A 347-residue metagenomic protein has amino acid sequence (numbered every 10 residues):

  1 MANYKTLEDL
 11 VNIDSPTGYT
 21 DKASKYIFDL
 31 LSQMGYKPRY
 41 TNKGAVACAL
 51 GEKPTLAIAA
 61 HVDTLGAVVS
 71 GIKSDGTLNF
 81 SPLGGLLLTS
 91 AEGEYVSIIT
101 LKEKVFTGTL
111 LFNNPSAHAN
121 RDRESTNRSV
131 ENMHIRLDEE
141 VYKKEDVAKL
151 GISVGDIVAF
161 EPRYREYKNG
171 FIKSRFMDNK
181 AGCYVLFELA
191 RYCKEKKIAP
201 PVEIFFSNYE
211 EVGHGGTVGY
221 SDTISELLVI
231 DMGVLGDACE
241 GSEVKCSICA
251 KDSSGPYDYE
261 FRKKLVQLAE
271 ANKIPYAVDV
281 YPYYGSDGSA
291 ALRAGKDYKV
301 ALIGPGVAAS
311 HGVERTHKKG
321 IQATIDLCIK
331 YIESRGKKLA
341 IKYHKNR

Functional and structural regions predicted by a protein language model:
M1-R347: N-terminal hydrophobic/helix-forming segments and targeting peptides
